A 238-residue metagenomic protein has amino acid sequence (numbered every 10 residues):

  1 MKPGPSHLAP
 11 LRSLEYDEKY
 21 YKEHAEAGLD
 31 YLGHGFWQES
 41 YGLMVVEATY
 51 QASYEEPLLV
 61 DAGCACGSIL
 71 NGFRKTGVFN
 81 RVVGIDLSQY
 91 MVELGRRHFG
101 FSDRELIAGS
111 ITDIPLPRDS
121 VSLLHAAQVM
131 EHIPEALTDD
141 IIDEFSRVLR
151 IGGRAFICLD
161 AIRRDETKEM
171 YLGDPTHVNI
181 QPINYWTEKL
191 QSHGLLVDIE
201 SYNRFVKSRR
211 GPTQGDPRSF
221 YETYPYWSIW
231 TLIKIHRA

Functional and structural regions predicted by a protein language model:
M1-D113, P117, L123-A127, D139-I142 (+2 more regions): Conserved N-terminal segment of class I S-adenosyl-L-methionine
M91, F101, I133, R163-D165 (+1 more regions): Feature marks short, surface-exposed loop/turn motifs that line or immediately flank catalytic pockets and channel
Q128-H132: Short catalytic micro-motifs in class I SAM-dependent methyltransferases
D139-I151: A short glycine-rich, Lys/Arg-flanked "PGG" loop and its adjoining helix->strand segment in the class I
F156, E188, V197-A238: A C-terminal cap/extension of S-adenosyl-L-methionine-dependent methyltransferases that defines the acceptor-substrate
I157-V178: Short, glycine-/aromatic-enriched active-site segment of Class I SAM-dependent methyltransferases
V178-G194: Short alpha-helix
